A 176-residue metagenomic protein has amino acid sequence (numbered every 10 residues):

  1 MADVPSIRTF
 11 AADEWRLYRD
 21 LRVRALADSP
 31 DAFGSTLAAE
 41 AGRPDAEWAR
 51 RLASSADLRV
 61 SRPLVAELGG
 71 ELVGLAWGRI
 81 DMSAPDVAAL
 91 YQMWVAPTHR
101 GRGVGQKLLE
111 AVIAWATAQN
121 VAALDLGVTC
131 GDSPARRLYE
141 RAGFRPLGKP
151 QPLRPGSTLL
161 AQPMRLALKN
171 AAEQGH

Functional and structural regions predicted by a protein language model:
M1-A12: Acyl-donor-binding surface of acyltransferase catalytic domains
A2, A122, T129-R136, E140-H176: C-terminal "cap" of GNAT-fold acetyltransferases
S6, R62, T98, A122-A123: Structural signature of beta-strand start/N-cap positions in the alpha/beta core of ABC transporter nucleotide-binding
A12-D13, L17-T98, L109-A111, W115 (+2 more regions): Acetyl-CoA-dependent GNAT
A96-T98, R102, C130-G131: Active-site acidic-Proline motif in GNAT/NAT acetyltransferases
R102, A118-A122: Short coil/turn segments at alpha/beta junctions that flank glycine-rich nucleotide-binding fingerprints
